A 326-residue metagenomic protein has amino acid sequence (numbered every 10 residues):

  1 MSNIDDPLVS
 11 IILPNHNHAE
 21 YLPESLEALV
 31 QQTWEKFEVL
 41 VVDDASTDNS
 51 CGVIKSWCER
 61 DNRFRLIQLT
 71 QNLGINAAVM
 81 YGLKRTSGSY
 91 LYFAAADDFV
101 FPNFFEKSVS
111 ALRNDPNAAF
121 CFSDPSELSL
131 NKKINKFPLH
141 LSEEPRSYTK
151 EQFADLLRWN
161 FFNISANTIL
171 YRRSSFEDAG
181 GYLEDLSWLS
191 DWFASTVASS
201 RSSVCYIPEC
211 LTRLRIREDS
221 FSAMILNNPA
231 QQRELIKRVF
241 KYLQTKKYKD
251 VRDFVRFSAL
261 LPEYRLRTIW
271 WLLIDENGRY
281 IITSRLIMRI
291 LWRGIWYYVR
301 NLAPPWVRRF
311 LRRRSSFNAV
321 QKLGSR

Functional and structural regions predicted by a protein language model:
M1, Q244, R265-R326: Membrane-interface aromatic/basic loop that binds lipid-linked glycans or pyrophosphate carriers, typified by
M1-A28: N-proximal low-complexity "stem/linker" segments adjacent to membrane-targeting elements
P7-S10, E38, F193: Cell-envelope/extracellular polymer assembly enzymes that use nucleotide-activated donors
L26-Q68: Acidic donor-binding segment of Leloir-type glycosyltransferases
L69-T86, F99, K107: Glycine-rich, basic loop-to-helix element that forms the pyrophosphate-binding segment of sugar-nucleotide handling
I75-A77, K107-A111, N117-S175: Flexible acidic/His/Gly-enriched loops in nucleotide-sugar-dependent glycosyltransferase catalytic domains
K84, E143-L235: Conserved nucleotide-sugar donor-binding catalytic segment
L91: Short aromatic/hydrophobic "clamp" motif used to bind/position activated sugar donors
